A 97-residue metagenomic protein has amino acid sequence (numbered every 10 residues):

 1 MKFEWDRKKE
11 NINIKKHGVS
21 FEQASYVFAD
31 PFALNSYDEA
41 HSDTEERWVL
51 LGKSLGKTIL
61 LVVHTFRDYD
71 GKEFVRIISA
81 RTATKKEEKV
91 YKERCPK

Functional and structural regions predicted by a protein language model:
M1-K97: Ribonuclease/tRNase effector modules and their secretory precursors
